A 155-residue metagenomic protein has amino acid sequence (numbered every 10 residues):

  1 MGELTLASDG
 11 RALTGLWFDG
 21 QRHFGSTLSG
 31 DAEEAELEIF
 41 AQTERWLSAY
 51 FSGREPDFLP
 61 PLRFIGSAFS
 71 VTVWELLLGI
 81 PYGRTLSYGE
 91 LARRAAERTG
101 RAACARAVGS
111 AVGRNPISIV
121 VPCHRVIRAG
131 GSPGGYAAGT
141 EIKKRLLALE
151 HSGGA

Functional and structural regions predicted by a protein language model:
M1-T99, L149-A155: Basic nucleic-acid-binding alpha-helical/helix-turn surface characteristic of O6-alkylguanine DNA
F69-V73, C104, I142: N-terminal positioning helix adjacent to the helix-turn-helix/winged-helix DNA-binding module
A96-S110: Short, positively charged loop/turn segments that connect secondary-structure elements
A111-G113, V120: Major-groove DNA-recognition helix of helix-turn-helix-type DNA-binding domains
I119-V126: Short Lys/Arg-enriched helix C-cap and helix-to-coil transition segments that create basic nucleic-acid-contact patches
A129-A155: …primarily DNA-binding HTH/wHTH and HhH modules…
